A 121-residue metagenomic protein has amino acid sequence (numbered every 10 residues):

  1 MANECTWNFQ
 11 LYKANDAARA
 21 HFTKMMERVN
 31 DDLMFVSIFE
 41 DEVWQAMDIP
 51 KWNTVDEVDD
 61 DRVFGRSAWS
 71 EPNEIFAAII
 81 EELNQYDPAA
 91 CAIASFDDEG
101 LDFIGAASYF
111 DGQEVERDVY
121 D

Functional and structural regions predicted by a protein language model:
M1-D31: Short, extreme N-terminal segment that most often corresponds to the first beta-strand
R19-E27, V36, W44, A77: Generic detector of well-ordered alpha-helical segments enriched in charged/polar residues, highlighting helical
M34, D41-D121: Charged interaction segments
